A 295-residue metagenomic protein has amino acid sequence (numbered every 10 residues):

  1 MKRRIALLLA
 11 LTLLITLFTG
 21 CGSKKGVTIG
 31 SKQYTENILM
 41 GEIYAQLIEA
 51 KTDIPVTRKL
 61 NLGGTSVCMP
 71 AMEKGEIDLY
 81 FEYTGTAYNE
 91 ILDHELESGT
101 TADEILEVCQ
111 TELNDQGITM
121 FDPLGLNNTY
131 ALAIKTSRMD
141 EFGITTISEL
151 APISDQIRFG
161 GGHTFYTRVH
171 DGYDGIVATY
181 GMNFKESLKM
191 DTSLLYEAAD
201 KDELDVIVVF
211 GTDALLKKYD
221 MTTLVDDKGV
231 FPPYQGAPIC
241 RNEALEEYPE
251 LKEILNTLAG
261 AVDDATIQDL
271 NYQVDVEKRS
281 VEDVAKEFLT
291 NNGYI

Functional and structural regions predicted by a protein language model:
T16-G20: C-terminal motif of bacterial Sec signal peptides marking the signal peptidase cleavage site
S23-E36, I54-N61, D155-G161: Short, well-ordered beta-strand elements
T35, R58-P70, A87, K185-E197: Short helix-initiation/N-cap motifs at beta->coil->alpha
T35-P55, M72-E73, H170-V177: Short, polar/charged alpha-helical segment
L62-T65, G75-Y88, I105, K135-T136 (+4 more regions): Beta->alpha turn/N-cap motifs
I91-D103, E107-F121, E203, L215-G229: Ligand-binding "clamshell"
D103-F159, N242, G260-D264: A conserved helix-loop-strand patch within extracytoplasmic ligand-binding domains of the periplasmic binding
D155-D227: Ligand-binding pocket segment of bilobal, Venus flytrap-like solute-binding proteins
